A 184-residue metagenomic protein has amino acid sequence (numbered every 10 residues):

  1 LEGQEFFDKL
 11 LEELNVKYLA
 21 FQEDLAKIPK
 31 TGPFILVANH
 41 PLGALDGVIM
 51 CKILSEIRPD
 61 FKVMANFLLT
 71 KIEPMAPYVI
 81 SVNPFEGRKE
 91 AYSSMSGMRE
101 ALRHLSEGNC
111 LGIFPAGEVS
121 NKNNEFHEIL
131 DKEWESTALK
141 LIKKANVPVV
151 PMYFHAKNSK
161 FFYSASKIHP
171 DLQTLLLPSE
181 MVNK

Functional and structural regions predicted by a protein language model:
L1-V37, G47-I49, E56-R58, A76-P77: Membrane-anchoring hydrophobic helices of lipid-metabolizing enzymes
I35-A91: Catalytic core of membrane glycerolipid acyltransferases/transacylases, capturing the structured, soluble-facing
G47-I49, P74-A76, P115-A116, K122-H127 (+1 more regions): A short secondary-structure junction signal
I53, R103, K140-L141: Hydrophobic/aromatic ligand-binding patch that stacks against planar heteroaromatic rings of cofactors or nucleotides
R88-M98, L130-S136: Active-site glycine-rich loop that binds ribose-phosphate moieties when present
G97-E107: Short amphipathic alpha-helices and their capping/turn segments at secondary-structure boundaries
E107-E118: A structural motif
C110, K122-K184: A cross-family acyltransferase "interaction/gating" segment
